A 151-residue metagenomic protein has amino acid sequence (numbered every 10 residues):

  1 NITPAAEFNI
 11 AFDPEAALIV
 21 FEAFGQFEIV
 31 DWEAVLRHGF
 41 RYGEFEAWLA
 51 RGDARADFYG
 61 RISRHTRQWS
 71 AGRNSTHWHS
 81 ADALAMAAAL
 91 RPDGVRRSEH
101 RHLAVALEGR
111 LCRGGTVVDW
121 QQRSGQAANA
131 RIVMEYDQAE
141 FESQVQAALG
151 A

Functional and structural regions predicted by a protein language model:
N1-A151: N-terminal acidic, glycine/proline-rich low-complexity segments
